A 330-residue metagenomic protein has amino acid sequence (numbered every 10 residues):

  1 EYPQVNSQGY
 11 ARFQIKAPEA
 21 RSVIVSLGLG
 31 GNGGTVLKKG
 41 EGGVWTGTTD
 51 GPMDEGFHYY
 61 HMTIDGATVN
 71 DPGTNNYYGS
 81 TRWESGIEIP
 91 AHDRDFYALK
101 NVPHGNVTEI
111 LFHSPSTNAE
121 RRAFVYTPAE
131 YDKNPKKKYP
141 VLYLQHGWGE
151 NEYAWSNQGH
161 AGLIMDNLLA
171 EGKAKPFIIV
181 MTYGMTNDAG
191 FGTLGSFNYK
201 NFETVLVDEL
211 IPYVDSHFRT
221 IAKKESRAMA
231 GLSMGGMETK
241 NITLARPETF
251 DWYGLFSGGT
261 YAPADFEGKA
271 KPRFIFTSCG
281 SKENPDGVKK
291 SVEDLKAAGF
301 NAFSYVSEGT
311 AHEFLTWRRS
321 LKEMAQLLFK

Functional and structural regions predicted by a protein language model:
V5-G34, K39-K330: Non-catalytic cap/lid and distal C-terminal segments of serine-dependent acyl enzymes
